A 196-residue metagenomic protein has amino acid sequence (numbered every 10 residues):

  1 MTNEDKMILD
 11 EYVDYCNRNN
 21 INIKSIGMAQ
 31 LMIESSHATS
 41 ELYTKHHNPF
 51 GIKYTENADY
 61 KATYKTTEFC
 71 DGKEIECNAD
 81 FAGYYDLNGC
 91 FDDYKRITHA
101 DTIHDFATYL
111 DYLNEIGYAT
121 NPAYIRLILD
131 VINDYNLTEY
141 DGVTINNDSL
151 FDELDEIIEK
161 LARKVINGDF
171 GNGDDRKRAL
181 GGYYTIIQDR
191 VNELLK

Functional and structural regions predicted by a protein language model:
M1-E156: Catalytic cores of secreted/periplasmic lytic hydrolases that degrade extracellular macromolecules
L87-C90, R176, I187: Amphipathic alpha-helical interface surfaces
I132, L137-G142, G181-K196: Repeat-associated, polar segments at repeat-unit boundaries in modular proteins
F151-E153, A179-G182: Tandem-repeat/low-complexity and Cys-motif detector
V165-I166, V191: Hydrophobic aliphatic residue packing
I166-K177: Extracytoplasmic Gram-positive cell-surface binding/anchoring modules and repeats
